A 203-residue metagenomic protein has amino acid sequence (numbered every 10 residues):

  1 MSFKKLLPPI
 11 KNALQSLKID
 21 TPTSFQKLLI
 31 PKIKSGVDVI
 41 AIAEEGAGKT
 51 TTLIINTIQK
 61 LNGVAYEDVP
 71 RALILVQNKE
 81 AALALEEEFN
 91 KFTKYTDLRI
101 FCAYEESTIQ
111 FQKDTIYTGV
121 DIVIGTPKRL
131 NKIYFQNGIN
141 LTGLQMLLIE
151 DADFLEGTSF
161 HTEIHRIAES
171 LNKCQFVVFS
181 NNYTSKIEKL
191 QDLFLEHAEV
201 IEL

Functional and structural regions predicted by a protein language model:
M1-I42: Conserved pre-motif I regulatory segment
K27-V39, K49-E67, N90: Walker A/P-loop NTP-binding motif
K32, G63-D68, T93-Y95, D114-T118 (+3 more regions): Conserved catalytic network of the ASCE P-loop NTPase/AAA+ motor domain
V39, A72, I100, M146 (+1 more regions): Hydrophobic/aliphatic anchor position in the core parallel beta-sheet of P-loop NTPase nucleotide-binding domains
A43-A47: The conserved Walker
E67-R129, L144: Conserved nucleic-acid-binding Ia/Ib motif block in the N-terminal RecA-like helicase ATPase lobe
T126-N140: Conserved RecA-like ASCE ATPase "motif II neighborhood" in helicase/translocase motors
L141-L203: Post-DEXD/H (motif II) to motif III coupling segment of the RecA-like Helicase ATP-binding lobe
